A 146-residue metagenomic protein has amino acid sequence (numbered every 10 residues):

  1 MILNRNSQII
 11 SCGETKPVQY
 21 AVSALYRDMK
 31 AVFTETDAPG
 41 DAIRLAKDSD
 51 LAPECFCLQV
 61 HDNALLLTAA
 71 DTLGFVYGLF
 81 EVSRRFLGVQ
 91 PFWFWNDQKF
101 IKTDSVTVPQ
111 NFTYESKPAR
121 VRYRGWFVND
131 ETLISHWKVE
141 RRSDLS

Functional and structural regions predicted by a protein language model:
M1, T34-E35, F56-V60: Short, exposed beta-strand/loop patches in secreted or surface proteins that constitute
M1-T15: Acidic/histidine-rich, surface-exposed loop or edge segments in extracytoplasmic proteins
N4-N6, G40, Y123: A general structural motif
S7-Q8, D41-I43, A64-L66: Structural motif
E14, A21-A24, D28, L51-C55 (+1 more regions): Feature activates predominantly on carbohydrate-active enzymes
Y20-A21, T34: N-terminal alpha-helical transmembrane segments of multi-pass membrane transport and channel/translocase proteins
A31-D48: Short acidic low-complexity segments
